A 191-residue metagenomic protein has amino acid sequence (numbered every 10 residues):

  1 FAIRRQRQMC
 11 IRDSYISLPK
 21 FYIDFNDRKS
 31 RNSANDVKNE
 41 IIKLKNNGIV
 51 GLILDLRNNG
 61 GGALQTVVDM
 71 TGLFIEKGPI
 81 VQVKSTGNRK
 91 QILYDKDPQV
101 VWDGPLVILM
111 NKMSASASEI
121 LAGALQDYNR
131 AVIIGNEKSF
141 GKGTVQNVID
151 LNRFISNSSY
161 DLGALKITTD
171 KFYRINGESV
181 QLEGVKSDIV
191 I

Functional and structural regions predicted by a protein language model:
R4-Q8, R12-I155, K171: Cleft-lining beta-strand/loop regions that shape enzyme active-site pockets
S14-I16, I167, V180-Q181: Short hydrophobic-aromatic micro-motifs
V148-Y160, S187-V190: Beta-strand-rich C-terminal secretin pore/gate domain of Gram-negative outer-membrane secretion/extrusion channels
S159-K171: Short acidic, Pro/Gly- and aromatic-enriched capping/linker segments at domain boundaries
R174-I191: Conserved functional hotspot residues or short segments at active or partner-binding sites across diverse domains
